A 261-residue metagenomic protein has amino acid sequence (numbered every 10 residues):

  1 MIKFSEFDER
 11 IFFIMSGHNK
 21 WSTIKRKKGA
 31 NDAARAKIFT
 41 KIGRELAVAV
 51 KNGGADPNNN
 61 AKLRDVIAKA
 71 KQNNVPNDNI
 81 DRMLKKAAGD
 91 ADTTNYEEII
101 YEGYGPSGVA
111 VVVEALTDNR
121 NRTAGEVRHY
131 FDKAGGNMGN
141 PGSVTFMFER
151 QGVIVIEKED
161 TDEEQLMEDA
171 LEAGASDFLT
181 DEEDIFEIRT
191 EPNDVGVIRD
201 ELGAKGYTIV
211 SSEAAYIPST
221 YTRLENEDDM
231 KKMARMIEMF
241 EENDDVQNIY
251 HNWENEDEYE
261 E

Functional and structural regions predicted by a protein language model:
M1, M15, M83, M138 (+3 more regions): Detector for methionine-enriched segments
I2-I14: Short, Lys/Arg-enriched N-terminal segments with co-localized hydrophobic residues within the first ~10-30 amino acids
F7-E9, K20, E256-E258: Short linear motifs in intrinsically disordered/low-complexity regions
F12-G139, V144-V153, H251: N-terminal cationic and glycine-rich segments that engage phosphates or anionic surfaces
V153-E261: Positively charged, low-complexity, intrinsically disordered RNA-binding extensions
